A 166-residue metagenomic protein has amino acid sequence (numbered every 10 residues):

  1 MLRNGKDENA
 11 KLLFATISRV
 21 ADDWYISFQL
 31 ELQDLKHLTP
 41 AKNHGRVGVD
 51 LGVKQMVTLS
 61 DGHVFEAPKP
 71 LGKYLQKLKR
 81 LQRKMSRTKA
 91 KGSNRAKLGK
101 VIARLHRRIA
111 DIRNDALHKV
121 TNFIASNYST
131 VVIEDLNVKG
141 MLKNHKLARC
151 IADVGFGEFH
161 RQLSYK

Functional and structural regions predicted by a protein language model:
N4-E8, F14-K166: Positively charged, helix-rich recognition surfaces that bind polyanionic ligands
